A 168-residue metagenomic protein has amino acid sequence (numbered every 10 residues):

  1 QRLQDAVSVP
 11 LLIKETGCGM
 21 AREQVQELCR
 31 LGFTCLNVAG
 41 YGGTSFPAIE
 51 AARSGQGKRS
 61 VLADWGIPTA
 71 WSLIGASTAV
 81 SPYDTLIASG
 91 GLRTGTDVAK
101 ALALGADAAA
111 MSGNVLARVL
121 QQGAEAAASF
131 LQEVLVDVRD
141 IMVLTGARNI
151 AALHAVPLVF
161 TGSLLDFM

Functional and structural regions predicted by a protein language model:
Q1-Q122: Glycine-rich phosphate/ribose-binding loops and adjacent secondary-structure elements that form binding surfaces
A103, V115-M168: C-terminal extensions of enzymes
